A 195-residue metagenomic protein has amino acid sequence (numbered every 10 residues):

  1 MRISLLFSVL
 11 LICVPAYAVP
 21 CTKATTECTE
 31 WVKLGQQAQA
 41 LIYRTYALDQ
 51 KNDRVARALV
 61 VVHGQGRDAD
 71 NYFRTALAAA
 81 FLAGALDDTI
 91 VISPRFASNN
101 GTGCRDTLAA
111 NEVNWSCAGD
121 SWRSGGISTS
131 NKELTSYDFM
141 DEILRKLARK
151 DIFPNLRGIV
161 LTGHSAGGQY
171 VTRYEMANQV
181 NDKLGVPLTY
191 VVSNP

Functional and structural regions predicted by a protein language model:
S4-C13: Bacterial N-terminal signal peptides
A16-A58, G66-I90, W115-K132, D138-F139 (+4 more regions): A domain-start/cap signature at the N-terminus of enzymes
L86-G101: Conserved alpha/beta-hydrolase
S98-A110: Glycine-rich "HGGG/HGxG" loop immediately N-terminal to the catalytic nucleophile of the alpha/beta-hydrolase
